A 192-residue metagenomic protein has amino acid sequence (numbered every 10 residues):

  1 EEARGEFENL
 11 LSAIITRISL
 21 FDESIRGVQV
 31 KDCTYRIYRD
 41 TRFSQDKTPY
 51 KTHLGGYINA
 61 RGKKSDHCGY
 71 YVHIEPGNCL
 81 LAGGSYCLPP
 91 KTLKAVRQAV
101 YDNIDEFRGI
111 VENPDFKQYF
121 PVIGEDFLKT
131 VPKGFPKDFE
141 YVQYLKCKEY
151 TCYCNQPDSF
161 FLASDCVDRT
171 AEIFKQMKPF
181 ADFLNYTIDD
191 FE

Functional and structural regions predicted by a protein language model:
E1-A3, S85, V96-V100, L162 (+1 more regions): Short histidine-centered catalytic/ligand-binding loop motif
E2-D46: Gly/Pro-rich turn-and-neighbor structural signature
E8-I18, E112-F116, F120-E192: Long, solvent-exposed, polar/charged low-complexity segments
G27-V30, P49-K51, S65, Q143-C147: A generic structural signal for short, non-catalytic loop/turn and secondary-structure boundary residues
T34, H53, E149: A residue-level signal for beta-strand positions that form part of recognition/binding surfaces within mature
D40-Y101: Aromatic- and glycine-enriched beta-alpha-beta binding-site module
I74-G134: Compact, glycine/acidic-enriched structural inserts
